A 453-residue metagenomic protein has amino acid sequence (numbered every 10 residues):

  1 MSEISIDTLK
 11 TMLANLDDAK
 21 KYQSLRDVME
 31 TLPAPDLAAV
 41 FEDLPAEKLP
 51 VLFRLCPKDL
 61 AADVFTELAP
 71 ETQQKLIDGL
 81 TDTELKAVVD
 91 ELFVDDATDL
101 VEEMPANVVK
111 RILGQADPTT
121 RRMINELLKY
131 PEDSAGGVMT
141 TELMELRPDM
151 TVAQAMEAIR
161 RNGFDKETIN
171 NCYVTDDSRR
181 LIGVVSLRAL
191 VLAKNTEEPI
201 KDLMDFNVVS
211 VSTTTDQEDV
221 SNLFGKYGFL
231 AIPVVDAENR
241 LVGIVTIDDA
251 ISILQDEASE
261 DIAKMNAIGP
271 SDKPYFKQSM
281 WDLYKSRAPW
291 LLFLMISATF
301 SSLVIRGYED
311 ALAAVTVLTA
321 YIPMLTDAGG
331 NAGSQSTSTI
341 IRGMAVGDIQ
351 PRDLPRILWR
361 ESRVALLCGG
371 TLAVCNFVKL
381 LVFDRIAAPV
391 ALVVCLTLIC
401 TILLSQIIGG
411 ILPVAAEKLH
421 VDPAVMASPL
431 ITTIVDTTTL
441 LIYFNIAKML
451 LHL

Functional and structural regions predicted by a protein language model:
M1-G269: Hydrophobic packing positions in regular secondary-structure scaffolds
P50, L440-L441: Generic intrinsically disordered, low-complexity segments enriched for polar/acidic and small residues
E126, V220, V317, T439-L440: A general marker of short, structured functional hotspots
D149, A258-L404, I411-I434, I442-L453: Alpha-helical transmembrane segments and their membrane-interface boundaries that form or gate the permeation pathway
Q154-E157, I434, T438: Extended alpha-helical regions
A237, D249-A250, A328, P423 (+1 more regions): Generic detector of well-ordered alpha-helical packing
